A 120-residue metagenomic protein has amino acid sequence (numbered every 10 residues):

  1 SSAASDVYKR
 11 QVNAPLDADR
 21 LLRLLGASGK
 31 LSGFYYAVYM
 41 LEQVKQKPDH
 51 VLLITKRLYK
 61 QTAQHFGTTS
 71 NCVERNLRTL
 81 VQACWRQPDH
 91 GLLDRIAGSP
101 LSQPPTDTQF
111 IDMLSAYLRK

Functional and structural regions predicted by a protein language model:
S1-Y8: Short, small-residue-biased leader/transition segments that mark boundaries at the very start of proteins
V12-L77, V81-W85: C-terminal output/effector regions of signal-responsive regulators
T55-K56, F66, R75-R78, W85-K120: C-terminal engagement/docking regions of AAA+ P-loop ATPases
